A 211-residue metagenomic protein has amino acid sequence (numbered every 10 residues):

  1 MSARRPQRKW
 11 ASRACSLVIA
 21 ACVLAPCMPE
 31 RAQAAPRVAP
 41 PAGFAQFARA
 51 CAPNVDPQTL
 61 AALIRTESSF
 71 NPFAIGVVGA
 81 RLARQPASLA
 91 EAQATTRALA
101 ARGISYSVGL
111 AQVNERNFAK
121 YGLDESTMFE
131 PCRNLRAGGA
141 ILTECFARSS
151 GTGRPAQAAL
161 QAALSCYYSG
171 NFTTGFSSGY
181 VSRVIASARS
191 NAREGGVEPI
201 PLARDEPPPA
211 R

Functional and structural regions predicted by a protein language model:
R4-V18: Bacterial N-terminal signal peptides that target proteins for export
A11-S12, L24-A98: Export/targeting segments at the very N-terminus of extracytoplasmic proteins
A34-A35, Q46-C51, V78-A83, L99 (+3 more regions): Second-shell loop/turn segments in exported
A34-G43, A48, A192-R211: Proline-rich, low-complexity linker regions of envelope-associated factors in Gram-negative bacteria
V38-A42, A50-Q58, P86, I104 (+3 more regions): Soluble non-cytosolic domains of exported or imported proteins
P57-A62, F73-I75, S150-L164, G196: Surface-exposed patches in mature extracellular/periplasmic domains of secreted proteins
I64-S68, Q112-N117, I141, T152-G179: Acidic helix/loop microenvironments that form the catalytic cleft of cell-wall polysaccharide enzymes
L89-Q157: Alpha-helical segment that forms one wall of the substrate-binding/catalytic cleft in peptidoglycan-active domains
